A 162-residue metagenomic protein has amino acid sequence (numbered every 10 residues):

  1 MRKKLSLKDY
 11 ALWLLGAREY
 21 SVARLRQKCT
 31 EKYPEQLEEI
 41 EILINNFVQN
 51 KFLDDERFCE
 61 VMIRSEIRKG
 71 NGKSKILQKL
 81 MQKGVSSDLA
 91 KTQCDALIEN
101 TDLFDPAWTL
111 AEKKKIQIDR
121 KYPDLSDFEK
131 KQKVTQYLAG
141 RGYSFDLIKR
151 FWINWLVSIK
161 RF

Functional and structural regions predicted by a protein language model:
M1-F162: An alpha-helical, amphipathic repeat domain used for nucleic-acid recognition, typified by the mTERF helical solenoid
